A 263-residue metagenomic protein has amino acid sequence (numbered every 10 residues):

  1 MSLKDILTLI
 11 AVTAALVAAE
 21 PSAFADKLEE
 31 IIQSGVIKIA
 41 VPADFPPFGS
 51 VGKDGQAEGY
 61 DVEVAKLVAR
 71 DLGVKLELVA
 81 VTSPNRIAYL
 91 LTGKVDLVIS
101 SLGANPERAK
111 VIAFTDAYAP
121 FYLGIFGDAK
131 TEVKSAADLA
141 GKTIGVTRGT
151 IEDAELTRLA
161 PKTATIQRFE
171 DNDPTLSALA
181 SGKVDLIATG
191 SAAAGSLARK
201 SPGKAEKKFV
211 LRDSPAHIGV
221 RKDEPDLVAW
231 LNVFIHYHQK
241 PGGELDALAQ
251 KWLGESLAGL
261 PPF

Functional and structural regions predicted by a protein language model:
T8-A19: Bacterial N-terminal signal peptides
A25-S101: Extracytoplasmic small-molecule ligand-binding "clamshell" domains of the periplasmic binding protein/Venus flytrap
K27, I151-R168, P202-K207, I235-F263: Ligand-binding clefts/hinges and TM-proximal coupling segments of bilobed small-molecule sensing domains
K38-P47, A57-D71, G124-E170, L186 (+2 more regions): Bilobed "Venus flytrap"/periplasmic-binding protein-like clamshell domains and structurally analogous long
A43, A119-G127, G195-I235, E255-F263: Periplasmic-binding protein-like
V62-D71, A137, K142-T143, G149-I151 (+1 more regions): Extended ligand-binding regions for polar small-molecule ligands
E77-A88, Q167-S177, S181, S214: Short helix-initiation/N-cap motifs at beta->coil->alpha
N85, S101-K110, E155-R158, A180-R212: A ligand-binding cleft/hinge motif common to bilobed small-molecule-binding domains
